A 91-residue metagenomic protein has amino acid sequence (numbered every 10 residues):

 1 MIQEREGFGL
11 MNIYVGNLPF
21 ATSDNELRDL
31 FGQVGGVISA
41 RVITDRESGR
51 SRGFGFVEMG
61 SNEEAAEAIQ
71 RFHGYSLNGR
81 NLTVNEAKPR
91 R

Functional and structural regions predicted by a protein language model:
M1-R52, F56-R91: Intrinsically disordered, low-complexity RNA-binding regions enriched in Gly/Arg/Ser/Tyr
